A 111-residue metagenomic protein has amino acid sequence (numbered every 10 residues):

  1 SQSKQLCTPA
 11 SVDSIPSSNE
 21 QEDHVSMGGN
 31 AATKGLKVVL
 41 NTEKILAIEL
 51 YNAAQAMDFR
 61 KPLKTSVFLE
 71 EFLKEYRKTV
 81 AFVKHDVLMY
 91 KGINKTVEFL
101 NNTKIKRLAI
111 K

Functional and structural regions predicted by a protein language model:
S1-K111: C-terminal auxiliary extensions adjacent to catalytic cores
